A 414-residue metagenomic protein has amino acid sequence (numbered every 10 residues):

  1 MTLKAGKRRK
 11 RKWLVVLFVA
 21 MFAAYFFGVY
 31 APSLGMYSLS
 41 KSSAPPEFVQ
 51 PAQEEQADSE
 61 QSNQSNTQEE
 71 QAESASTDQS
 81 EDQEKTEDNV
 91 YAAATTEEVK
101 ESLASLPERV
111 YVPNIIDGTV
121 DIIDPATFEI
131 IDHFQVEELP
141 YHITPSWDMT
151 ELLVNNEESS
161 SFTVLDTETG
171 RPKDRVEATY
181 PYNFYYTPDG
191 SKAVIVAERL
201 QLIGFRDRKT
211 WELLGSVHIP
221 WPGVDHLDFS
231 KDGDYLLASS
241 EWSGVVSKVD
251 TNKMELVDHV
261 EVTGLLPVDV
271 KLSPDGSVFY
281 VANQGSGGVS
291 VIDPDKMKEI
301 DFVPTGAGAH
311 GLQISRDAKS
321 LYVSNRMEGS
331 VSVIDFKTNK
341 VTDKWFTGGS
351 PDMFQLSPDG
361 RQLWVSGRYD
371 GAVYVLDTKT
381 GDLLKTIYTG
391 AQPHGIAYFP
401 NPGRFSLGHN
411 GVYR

Functional and structural regions predicted by a protein language model:
T2-R414: Predominantly soluble domains enriched in secretory-pathway, periplasmic, or organellar proteins
